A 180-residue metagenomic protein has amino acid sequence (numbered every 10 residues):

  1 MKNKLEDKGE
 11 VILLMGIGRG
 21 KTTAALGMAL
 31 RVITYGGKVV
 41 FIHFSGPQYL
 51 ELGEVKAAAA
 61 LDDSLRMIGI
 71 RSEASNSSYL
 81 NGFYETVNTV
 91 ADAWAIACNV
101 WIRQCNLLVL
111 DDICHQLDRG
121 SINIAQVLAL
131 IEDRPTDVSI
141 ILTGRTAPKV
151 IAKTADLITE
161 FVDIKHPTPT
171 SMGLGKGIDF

Functional and structural regions predicted by a protein language model:
M1-L5: Pre-Walker A adenine-sensing motif
G9-N99: Conserved P-loop
V11, L107, L157: Short, Asp-centered acidic motifs that coordinate Mg2+ and/or phosphate in catalytic or ligand-binding sites
G27-M28, E54-A58, I122-Q126, T154-I158 (+1 more regions): Short, glycine/charged-enriched secondary-structure capping and boundary segments
V39, I140, I158: Hydrophobic anchor at the start of a short beta-strand that flanks the dinucleotide cofactor-binding loop
S45-Q48, S72-A74, C114-H115, T146-K149 (+1 more regions): Conserved nucleotide-binding/hydrolysis micro-motifs of P-loop NTPases
S77-S139: Phosphate-binding/switch loop-helix module in NTP-utilizing enzymes
R145-F180: Phosphate-binding/switch region of NTP-binding enzymes
